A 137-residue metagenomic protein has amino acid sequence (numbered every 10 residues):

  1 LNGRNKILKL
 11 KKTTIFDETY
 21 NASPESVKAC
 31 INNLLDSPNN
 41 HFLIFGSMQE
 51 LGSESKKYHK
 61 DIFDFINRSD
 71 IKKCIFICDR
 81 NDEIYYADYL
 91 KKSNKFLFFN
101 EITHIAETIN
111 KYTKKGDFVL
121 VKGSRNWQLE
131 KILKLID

Functional and structural regions predicted by a protein language model:
L1-D137: ATP-dependent carboxylate-amine ligase
